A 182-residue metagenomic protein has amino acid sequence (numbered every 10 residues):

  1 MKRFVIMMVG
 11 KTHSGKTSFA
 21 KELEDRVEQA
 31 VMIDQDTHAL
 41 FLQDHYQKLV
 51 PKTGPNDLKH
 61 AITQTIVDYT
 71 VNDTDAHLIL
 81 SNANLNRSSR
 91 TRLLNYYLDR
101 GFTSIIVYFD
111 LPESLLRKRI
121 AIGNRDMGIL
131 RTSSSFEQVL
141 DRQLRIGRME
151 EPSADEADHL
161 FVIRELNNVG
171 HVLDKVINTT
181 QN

Functional and structural regions predicted by a protein language model:
R3, R100-I105, A154-L160: Short glycine-/polar-rich loops that comprise or flank the Walker A/P-loop and associated switch/sensor motifs
M8: Hydrophobic anchor at the beta1->P-loop junction of P-loop NTPases
K11-T12: The conserved Walker
G15: Conserved glycine(s) of the Walker
S18-D73: Conserved substrate/cofactor phosphate-moiety recognition/catalytic segment in nucleotide-dependent phosphotransferases
L58-F102: Glycine-rich phosphate-binding loop used to anchor ATP phosphates in small-molecule kinases, encompassing both
R100-I120: Conserved phosphate-donor/acceptor-positioning beta-strand/loop module used by diverse small-molecule
D126-K175, N182: Small-molecule kinase domains that catalyze NTP-dependent phosphoryl transfer to phosphate-bearing small molecules
